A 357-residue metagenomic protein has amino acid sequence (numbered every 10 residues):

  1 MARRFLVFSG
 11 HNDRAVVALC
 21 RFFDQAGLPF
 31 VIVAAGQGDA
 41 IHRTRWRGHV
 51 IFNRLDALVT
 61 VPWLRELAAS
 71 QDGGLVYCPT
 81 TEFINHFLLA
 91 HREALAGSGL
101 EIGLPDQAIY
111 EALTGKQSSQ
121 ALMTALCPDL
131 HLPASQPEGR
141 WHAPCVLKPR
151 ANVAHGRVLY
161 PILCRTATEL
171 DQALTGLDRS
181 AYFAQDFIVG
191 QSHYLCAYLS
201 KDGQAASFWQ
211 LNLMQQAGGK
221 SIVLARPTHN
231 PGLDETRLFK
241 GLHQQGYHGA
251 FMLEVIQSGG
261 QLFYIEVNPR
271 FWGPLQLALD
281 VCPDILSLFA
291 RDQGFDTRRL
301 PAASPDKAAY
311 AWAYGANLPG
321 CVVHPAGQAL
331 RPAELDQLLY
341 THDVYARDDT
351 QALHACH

Functional and structural regions predicted by a protein language model:
M1-G103: ATP-binding N-terminal substructure of ATP-dependent carboxylate-amine bond-forming enzymes
I41-R43, V61-P62, P105-Q117, G156 (+1 more regions): Short, charged, surface-exposed secondary-structure boundary motifs
I109-Y182, V189, L199-G203, G232-T236: Active-site nucleotide/adenylate-binding loops and adjacent lid/helix of ATP-dependent enzymes
C164-Q245, I256-Q257, Q261-F263: Phosphate-binding site of ATP-dependent enzymes
F183, H248-M252, R299-A303: Flexible, glycine/charged-enriched surface loops at secondary-structure junctions
M214-G219, N268-C282: Glycine-rich phosphate/pyrophosphate-binding beta-alpha loops
H243-L277: Conserved metal-phosphate-binding beta-hairpin within the catalytic cores of diverse ATP-dependent phosphoryl-transfer
A290-H357: Peripheral (often C-terminal) accessory segments that flank ATP-dependent C-N-forming ligase machineries
